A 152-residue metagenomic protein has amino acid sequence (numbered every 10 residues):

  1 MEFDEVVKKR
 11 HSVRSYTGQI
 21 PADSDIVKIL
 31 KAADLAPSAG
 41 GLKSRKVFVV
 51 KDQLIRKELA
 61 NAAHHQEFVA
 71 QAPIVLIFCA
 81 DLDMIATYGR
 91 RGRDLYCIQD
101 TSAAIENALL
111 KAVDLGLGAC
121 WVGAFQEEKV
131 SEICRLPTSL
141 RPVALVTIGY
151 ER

Functional and structural regions predicted by a protein language model:
F3-D25, T147-R152: C-terminal helix-cap and adjacent tail motif
D25-V27, K31, L35-A104: Glycine/small-residue-rich phosphate/adenosyl-binding loop
Q66-A72, L136-R152: A glycine-rich helix N-cap at a beta->alpha junction
P73-L76, A119-C120, A144: Structural motif
G116: Structured binding elements
V122-S139: Active-site helix/loop module of the DD-peptidase/beta-lactamase fold, centered on the serine-lysine SxxK catalytic
